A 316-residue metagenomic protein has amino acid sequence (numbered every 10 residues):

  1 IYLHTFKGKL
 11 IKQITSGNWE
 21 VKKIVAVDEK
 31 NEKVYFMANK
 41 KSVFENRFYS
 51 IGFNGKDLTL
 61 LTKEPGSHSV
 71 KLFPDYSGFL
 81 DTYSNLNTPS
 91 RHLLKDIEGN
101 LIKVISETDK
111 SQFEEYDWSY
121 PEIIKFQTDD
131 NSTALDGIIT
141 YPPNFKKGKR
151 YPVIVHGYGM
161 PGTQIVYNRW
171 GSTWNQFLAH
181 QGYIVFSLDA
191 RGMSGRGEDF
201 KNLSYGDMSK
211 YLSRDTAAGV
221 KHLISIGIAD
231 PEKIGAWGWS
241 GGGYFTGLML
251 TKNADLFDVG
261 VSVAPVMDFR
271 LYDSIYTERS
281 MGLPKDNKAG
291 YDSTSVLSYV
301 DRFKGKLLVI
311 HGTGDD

Functional and structural regions predicted by a protein language model:
I1-Y2, V43-Y49, N87-L94: Structural motif
H4-K30, A38-K41, I51-H68, I97-Q127: Multi-bladed beta-propeller domains
K33-M37, F79-T82: Residue position within the beta-strands of beta-propeller blades
S67-D316: Serine-hydrolase catalytic core recognition
